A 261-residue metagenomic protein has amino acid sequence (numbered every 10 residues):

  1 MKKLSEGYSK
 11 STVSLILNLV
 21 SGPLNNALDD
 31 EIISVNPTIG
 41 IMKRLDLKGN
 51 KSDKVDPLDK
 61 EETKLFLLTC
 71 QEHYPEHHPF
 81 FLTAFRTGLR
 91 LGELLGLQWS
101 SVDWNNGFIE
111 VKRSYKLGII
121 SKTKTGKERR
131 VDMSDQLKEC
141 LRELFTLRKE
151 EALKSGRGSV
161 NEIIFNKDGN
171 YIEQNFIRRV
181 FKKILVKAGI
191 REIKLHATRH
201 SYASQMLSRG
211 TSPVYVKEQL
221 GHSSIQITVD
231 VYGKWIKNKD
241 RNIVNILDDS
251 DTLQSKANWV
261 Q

Functional and structural regions predicted by a protein language model:
M1-I32, P37, S52, N170-F176 (+1 more regions): N-terminal core-binding DNA-recognition domain of tyrosine site-specific recombinases/integrases
E6-K10, K64, L68-H78, T87 (+5 more regions): Short, basic (Lys/Arg/His-rich) helix/loop patches that form interaction surfaces in the mid-to-C-terminal regions
K10, S14, A27-D29, I33 (+5 more regions): Basic, Lys/Arg- and aromatic-enriched nucleic-acid-binding interface segment
N18, G22, L68, D135 (+4 more regions): Generic recognition of well-ordered alpha-helical segments within structured catalytic/regulatory domains
V20-L28, L141-L144, M206, G210 (+1 more regions): Hydrophobic recognition helices of helix-based DNA-binding modules
G49, Y115, S201, L220-N245: Catalytic-site neighborhood detector that most strongly recognizes the C-terminal catalytic loop/helix of tyrosine
G96-V102, K217-S223, G233: A short, basic/aromatic helix-end/turn motif that makes direct DNA contacts
L117, S121-R130, D135-L137, R142-E150 (+2 more regions): C-terminal secondary-structure termini that scaffold catalytic or DNA-interacting sites
